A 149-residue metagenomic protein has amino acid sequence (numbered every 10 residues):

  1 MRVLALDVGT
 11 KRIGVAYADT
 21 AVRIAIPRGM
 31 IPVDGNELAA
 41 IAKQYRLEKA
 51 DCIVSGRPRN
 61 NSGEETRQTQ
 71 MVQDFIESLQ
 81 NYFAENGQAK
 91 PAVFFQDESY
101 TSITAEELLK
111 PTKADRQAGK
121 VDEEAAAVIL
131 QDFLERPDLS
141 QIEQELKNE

Functional and structural regions predicted by a protein language model:
R2-V3, T10-E149: Phosphate- and other anionic-substrate recognition elements at nucleic-acid/protein interfaces
